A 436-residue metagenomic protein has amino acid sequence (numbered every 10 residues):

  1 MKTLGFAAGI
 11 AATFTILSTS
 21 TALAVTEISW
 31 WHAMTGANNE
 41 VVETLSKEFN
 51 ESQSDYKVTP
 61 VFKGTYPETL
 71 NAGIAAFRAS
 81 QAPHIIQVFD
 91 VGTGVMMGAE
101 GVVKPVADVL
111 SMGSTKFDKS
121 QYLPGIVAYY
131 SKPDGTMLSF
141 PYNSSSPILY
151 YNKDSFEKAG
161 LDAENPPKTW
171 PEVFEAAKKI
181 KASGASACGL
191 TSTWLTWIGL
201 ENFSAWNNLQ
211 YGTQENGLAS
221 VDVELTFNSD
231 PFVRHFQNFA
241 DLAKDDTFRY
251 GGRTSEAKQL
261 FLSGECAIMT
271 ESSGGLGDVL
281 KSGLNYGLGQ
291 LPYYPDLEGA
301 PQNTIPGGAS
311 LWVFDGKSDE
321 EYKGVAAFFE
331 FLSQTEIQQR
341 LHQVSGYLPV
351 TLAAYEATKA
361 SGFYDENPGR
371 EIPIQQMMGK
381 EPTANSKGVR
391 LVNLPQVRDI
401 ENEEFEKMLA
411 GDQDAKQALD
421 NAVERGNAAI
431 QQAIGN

Functional and structural regions predicted by a protein language model:
E48-Y122, K158-G160, K168, L260 (+4 more regions): Extracytoplasmic "Venus flytrap"/periplasmic binding protein-like
S52, A79, A159, L225 (+5 more regions): Extracytoplasmic/periplasmic substrate-recognition and gating elements
F89-I148, F174, E201-F203, N285-Q290 (+1 more regions): Hinge/lid segment of periplasmic solute-binding proteins
A107-Y122, P166, L209-R234, K281 (+4 more regions): Short, solvent-exposed loop/beta-turn-alpha elements that line the ligand-binding surface or hinge of extracytoplasmic
Y122, G289, Q343-I400, K407 (+1 more regions): Long, aromatic- and glycine/proline-rich binding clefts that accommodate carbohydrate-like moieties
S131-Y142, P147, P171-E224, C266: Extracytoplasmic/periplasmic solute-binding protein
E157, A163, A182, Q376-N436: Conserved C-terminal helix/tail region of periplasmic/extracytoplasmic solute-binding proteins
F174-K179, L218-G251: Glycine-centered hinge/linker elements that transmit conformational signals in sensory and ligand-binding systems
